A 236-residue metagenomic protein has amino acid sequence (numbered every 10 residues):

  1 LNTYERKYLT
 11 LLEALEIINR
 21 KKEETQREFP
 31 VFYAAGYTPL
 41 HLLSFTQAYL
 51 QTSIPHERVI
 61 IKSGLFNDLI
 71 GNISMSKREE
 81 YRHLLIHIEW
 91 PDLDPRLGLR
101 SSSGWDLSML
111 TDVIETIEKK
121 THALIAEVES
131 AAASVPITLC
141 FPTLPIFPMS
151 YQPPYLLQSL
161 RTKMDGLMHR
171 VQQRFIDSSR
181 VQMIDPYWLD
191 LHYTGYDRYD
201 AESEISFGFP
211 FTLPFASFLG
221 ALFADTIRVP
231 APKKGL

Functional and structural regions predicted by a protein language model:
L1-L236: Extracellular glycan-modifying ectodomains
